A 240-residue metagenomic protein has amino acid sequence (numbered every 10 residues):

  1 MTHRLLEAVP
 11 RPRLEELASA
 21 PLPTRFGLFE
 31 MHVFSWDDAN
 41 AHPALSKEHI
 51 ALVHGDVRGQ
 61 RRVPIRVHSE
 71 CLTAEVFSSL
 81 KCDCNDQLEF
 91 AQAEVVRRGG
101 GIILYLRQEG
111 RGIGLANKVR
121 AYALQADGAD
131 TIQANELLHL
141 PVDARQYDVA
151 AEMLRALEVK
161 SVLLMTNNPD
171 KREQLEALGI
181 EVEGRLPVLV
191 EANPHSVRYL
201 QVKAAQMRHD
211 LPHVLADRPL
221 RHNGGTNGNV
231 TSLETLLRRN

Functional and structural regions predicted by a protein language model:
M1-N240: Catalytic domains of riboflavin
